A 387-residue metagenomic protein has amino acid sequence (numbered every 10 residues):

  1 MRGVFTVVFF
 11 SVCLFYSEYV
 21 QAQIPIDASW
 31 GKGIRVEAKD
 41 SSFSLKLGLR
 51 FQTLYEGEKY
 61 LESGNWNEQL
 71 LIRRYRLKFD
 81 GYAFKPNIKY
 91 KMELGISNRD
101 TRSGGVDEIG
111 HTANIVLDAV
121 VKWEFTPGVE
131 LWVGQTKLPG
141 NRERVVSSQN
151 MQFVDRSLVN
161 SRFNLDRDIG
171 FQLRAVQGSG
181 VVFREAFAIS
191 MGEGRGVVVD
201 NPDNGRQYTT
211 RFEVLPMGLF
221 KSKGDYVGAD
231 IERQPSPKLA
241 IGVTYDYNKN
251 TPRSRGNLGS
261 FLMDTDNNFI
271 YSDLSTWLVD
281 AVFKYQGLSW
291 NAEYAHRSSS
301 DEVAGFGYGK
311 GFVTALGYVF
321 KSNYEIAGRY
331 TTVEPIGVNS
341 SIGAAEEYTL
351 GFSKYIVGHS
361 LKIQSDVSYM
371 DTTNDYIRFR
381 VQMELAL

Functional and structural regions predicted by a protein language model:
M1-I24, L387: Bacterial Sec-dependent N-terminal signal peptides
Y19-L47, L219-K238, T251-S254, V357-L361: Outer-membrane beta-barrel biogenesis signature
Q23-P25, V36, S63-N67, G104-I109 (+7 more regions): Outer-membrane beta-barrel domain signature
I26-A28, E68-L71, H111-A113, S161-L165 (+6 more regions): Short sequence motifs at beta-strands and strand-loop junctions characteristic of Gram-negative outer-membrane
K32-R195, N201-G218, P237-A240, Y247 (+2 more regions): Outer membrane beta-barrel
D203, E213-P216, K221-P335: Detector for outer-membrane/organellar transmembrane beta-barrel domains, recognizing the amphipathic beta-strand
Y208-L219, L350-I356, L361, D375-L387: Outer-membrane beta-barrel "beta-signal"
S254, G317-Q364: Outer membrane beta-barrel transmembrane domains
